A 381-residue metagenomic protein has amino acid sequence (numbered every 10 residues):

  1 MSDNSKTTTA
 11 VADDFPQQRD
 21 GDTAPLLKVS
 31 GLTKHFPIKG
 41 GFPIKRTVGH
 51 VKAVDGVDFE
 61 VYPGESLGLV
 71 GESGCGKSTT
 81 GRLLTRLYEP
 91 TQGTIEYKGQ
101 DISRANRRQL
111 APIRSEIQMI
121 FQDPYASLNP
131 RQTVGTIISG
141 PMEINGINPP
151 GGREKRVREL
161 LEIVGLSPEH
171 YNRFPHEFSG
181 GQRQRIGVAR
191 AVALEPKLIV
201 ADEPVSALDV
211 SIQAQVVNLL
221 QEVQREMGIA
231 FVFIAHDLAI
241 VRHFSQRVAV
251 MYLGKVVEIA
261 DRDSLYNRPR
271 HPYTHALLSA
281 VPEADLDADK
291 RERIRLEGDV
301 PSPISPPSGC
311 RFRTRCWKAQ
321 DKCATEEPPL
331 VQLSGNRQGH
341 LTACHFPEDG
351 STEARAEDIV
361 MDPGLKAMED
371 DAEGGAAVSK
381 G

Functional and structural regions predicted by a protein language model:
A10-P25, I38-K45, D261-A377: Short catalytic/signature loops enriched in Gly
P43-T47, I102-Q118, I144, P150-G151 (+3 more regions): ABC ATPase NBD coupling module
T85: Helix-to-loop junction immediately C-terminal to a conserved catalytic motif
G93-D101: Conserved ABC transporter NBD signature motif
D101, G152-E169, L278: Conserved ABC ATPase "signature" region
F174-F178, Q182: Conserved ABC ATPase signature
K197-V200, P204-L208, I212-R291: P-loop NTP-binding/switch modules centered on Walker-like glycine-rich loops
